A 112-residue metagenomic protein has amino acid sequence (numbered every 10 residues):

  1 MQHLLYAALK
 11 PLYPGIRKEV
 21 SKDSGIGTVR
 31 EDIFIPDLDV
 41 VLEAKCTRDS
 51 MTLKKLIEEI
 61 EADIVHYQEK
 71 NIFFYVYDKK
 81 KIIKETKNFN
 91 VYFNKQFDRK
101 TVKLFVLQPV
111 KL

Functional and structural regions predicted by a protein language model:
M1-K18: Acidic-basic catalytic patches of nuclease active cores, encompassing PD-(D/E)XK and other metal-cofactor nuclease
L9, I33-I35, D63-Q68: Alpha-helix C-terminal capping segments
P14, P36-D39, Y67-I72: Short glycine/proline-enriched coil/turn segments at helix->beta-strand junctions
P14-D37: Active-site metal-binding core of divalent-cation-utilizing nuclease and nuclease-like domains
I33-I35, D39-D49: Conserved catalytic cores of phosphodiester-cleaving nucleases, focusing on short active-site segments
C46-Y92: Catalytic cores of nucleic-acid endonucleases
K79-L112: Domain-level recognition of nuclease-like catalytic cores that cleave nucleotide substrates
